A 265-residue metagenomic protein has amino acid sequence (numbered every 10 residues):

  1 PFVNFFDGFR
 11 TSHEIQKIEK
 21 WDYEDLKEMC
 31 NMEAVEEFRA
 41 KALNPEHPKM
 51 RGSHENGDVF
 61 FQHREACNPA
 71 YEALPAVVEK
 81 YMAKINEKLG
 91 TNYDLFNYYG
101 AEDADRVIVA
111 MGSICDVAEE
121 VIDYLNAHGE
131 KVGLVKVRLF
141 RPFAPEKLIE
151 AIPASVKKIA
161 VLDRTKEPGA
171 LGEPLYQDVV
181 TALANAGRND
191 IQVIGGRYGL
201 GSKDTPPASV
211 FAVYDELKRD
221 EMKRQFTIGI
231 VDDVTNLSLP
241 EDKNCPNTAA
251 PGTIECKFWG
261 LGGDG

Functional and structural regions predicted by a protein language model:
F2-Y98: Conformationally flexible catalytic loops at phosphate/diphosphate-handling active centers
H13-K20, E119-V121, P145-K147, A170-P174 (+1 more regions): Short acidic, glycine/serine/threonine-rich loops at helix termini
V77-Y93, A110-V117, V137-P145: A general structural motif
A83-R106, E119, L239-P251: Glycine-/acidic-rich phosphate or pyrophosphate-binding loops and their flanking alpha/beta elements
D103-E130, F143-E150: Redox- and metal-dependent alpha/beta enzyme cores, enriched for Fe-S-associated oxidoreductases and cofactor-handling
K158-T248: Peripheral docking tails and interdomain loops at the edges of cofactor- or intermediate-handling domains
E255-D264: Conserved phosphate/anionic-ligand binding catalytic regions in large, soluble enzymes, centered on
